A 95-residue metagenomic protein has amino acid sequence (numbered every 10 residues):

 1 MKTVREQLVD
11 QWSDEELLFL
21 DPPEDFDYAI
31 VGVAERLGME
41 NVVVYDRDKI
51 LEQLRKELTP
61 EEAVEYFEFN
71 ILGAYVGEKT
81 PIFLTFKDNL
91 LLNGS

Functional and structural regions predicted by a protein language model:
K2-S95: C-terminal alpha-helical interaction appendages
